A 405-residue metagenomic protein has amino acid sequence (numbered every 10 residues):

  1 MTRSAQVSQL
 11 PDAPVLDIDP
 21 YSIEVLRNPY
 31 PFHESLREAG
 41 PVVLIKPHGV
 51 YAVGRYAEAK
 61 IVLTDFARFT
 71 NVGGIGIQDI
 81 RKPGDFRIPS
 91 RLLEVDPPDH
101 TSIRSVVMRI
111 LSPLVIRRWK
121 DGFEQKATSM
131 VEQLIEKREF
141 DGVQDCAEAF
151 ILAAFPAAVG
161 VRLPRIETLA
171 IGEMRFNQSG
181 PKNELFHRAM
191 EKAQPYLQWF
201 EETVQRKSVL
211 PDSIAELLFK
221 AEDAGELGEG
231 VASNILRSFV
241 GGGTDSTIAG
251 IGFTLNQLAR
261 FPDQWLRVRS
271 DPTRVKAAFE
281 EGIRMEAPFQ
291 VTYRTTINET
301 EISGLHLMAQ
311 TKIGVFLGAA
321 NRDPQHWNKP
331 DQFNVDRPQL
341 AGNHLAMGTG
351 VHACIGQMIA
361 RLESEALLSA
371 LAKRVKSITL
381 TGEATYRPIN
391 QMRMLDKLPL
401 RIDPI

Functional and structural regions predicted by a protein language model:
M1-I405: Cytochrome P450
